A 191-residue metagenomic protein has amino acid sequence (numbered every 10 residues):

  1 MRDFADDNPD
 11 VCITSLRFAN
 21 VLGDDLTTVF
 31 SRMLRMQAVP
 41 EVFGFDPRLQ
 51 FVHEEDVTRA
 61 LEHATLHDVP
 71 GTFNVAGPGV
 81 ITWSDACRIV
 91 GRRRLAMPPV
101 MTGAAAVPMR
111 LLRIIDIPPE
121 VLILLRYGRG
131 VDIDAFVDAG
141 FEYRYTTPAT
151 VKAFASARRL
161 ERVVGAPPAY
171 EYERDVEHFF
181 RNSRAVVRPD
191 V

Functional and structural regions predicted by a protein language model:
M1-D3, T58-R59: Conserved active-site helix of classical SDR/Rossmann-fold NAD(P)-dependent CH-OH oxidoreductases
D3-Q50, E54: NAD(P)-dependent short-chain dehydrogenase/reductase
T28-M33, R88-V90, T146: Short, glycine/charged-enriched secondary-structure capping and boundary segments
E54, W83-R88, L111-E142: Conserved C-terminal active-site "lid" loop/helix of NAD(P)H-dependent oxidoreductases that clamps the redox cofactor
T58-P119, K152-V191: Mid/C-terminal beta-alpha module of Rossmann-like enzyme folds, strongest in SDR-family dehydrogenases/epimerases
L125-A166: A contiguous, mid-protein "functional segment" used to position or interact with cofactors/ions or partner subunits
